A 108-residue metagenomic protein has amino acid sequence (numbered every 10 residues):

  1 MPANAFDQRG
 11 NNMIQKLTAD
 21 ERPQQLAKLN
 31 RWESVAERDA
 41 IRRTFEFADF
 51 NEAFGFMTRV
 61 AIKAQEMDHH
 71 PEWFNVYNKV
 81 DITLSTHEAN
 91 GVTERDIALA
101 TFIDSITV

Functional and structural regions predicted by a protein language model:
P2-V108: Charge-rich alpha-helical segments
